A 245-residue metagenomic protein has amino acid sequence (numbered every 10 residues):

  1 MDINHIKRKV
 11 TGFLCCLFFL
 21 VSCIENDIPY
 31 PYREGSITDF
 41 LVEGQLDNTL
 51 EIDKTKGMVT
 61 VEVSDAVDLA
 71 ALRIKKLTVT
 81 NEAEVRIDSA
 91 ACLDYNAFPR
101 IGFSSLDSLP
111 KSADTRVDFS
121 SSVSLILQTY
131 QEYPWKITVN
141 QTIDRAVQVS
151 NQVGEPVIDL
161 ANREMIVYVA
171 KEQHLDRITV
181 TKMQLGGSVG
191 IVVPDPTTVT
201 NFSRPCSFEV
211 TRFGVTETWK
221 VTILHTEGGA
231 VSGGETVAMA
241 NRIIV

Functional and structural regions predicted by a protein language model:
M1-S22: Sec-dependent bacterial lipoprotein signal peptides
C23-V245: Beta-rich interaction/scaffold domains
